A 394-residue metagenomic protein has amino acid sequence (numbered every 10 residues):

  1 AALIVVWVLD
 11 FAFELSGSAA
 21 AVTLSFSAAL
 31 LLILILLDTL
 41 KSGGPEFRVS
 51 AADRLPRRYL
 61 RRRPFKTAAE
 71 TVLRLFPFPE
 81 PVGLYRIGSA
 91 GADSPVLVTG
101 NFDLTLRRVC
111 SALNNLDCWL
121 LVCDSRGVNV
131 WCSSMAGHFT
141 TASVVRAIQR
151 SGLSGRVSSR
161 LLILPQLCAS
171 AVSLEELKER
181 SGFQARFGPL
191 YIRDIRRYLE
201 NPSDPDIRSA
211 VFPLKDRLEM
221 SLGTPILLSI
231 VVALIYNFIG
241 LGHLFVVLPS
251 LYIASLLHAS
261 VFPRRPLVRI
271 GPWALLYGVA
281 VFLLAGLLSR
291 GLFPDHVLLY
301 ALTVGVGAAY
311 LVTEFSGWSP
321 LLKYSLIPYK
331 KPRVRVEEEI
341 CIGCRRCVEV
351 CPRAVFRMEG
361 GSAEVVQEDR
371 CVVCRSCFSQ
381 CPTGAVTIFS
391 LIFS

Functional and structural regions predicted by a protein language model:
L3-V6, D10-S16, A20-L37, R217-R290: Core alpha-helical transmembrane segments of integral membrane proteins
L24-D38, L283-L284, L292-L321: Alpha-helical membrane-embedded segments
S42-P189: Soluble N-terminal domains of membrane-associated systems
E80-L84, P205-L222: Cytosolic juxtamembrane amphipathic/interface segments immediately preceding and feeding into a transmembrane helix
L177-A210: Extended, hydrophilic extramembrane loops/domains of integral membrane proteins
I327-G343: Membrane-cytosol interface motif
E339-I340, V350, D369-R370, Q380: Short pre-active-site segment immediately N-terminal to redox-active cysteine/selenocysteine motifs in thiol-based
R346-S362, S376-F393: Iron-sulfur cluster-binding cysteine motifs and their immediate structural context in ferredoxin-like electron-transfer
